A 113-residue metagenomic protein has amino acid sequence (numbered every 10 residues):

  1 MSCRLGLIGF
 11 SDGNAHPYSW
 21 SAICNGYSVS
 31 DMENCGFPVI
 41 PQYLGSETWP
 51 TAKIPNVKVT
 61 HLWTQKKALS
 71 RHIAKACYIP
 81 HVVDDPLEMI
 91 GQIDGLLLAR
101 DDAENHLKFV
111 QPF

Functional and structural regions predicted by a protein language model:
M1-P112: N-terminal glycine-/serine-/threonine-rich beta1-alpha1-beta2 phosphate-ribose binding loop of Rossmann-like
